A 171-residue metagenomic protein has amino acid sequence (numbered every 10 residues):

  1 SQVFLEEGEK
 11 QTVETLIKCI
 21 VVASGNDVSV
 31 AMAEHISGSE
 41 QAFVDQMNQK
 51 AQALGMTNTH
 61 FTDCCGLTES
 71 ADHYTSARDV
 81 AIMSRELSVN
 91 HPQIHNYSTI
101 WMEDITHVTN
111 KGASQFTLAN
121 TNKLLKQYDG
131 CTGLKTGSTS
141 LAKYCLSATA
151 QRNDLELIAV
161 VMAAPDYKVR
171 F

Functional and structural regions predicted by a protein language model:
S1-R78, S84, S88: Active-site-adjacent loops and short helices of periplasmic peptidoglycan-processing enzymes
M56-H60, E69-F171: Domain-terminus/edge residues, biased toward the C-terminal soluble/receptor-binding domains of extracytoplasmic
